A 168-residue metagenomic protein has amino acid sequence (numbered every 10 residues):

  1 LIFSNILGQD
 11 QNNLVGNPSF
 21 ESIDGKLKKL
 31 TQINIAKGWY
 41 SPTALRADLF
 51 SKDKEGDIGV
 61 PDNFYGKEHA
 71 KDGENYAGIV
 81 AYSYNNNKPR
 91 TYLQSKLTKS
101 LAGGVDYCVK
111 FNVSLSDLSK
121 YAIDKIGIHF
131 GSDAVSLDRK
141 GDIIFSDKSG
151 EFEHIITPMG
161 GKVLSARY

Functional and structural regions predicted by a protein language model:
L1-G8: Hydrophobic h-region of N-terminal signal peptides that target proteins for export in Gram-negative bacteria
G8-D106, N112, S116, A122-I126 (+1 more regions): Aromatic (Trp/Tyr/Phe) and Gly/Pro-enriched flexible surface segments
I128-F130: Conserved aromatic beta-strand anchor motif in extracellular beta-sandwich/beta-rich domains
S132-A134: Solvent-exposed strand-loop boundary residues in beta-sheet-rich modules
